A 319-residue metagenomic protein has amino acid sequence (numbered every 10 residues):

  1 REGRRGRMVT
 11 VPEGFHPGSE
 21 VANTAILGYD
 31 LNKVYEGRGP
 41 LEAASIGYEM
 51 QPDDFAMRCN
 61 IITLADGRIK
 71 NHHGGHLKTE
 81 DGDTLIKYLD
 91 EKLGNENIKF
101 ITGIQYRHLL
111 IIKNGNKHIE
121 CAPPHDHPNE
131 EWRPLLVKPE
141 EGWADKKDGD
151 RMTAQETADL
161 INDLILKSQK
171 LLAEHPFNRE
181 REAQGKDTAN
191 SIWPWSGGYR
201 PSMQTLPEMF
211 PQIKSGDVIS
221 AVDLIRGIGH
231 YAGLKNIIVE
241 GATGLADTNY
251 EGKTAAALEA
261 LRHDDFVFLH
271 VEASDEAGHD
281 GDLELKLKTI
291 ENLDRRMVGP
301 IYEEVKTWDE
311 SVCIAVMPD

Functional and structural regions predicted by a protein language model:
R1, T289-D319: Metal-dependent active-site segment of extracytoplasmic phospho-/sulfohydrolases and closely related
R1-I98, I111: Active-site nucleophile/metal-coordination loop of metallo-enzymes that catalyze phosphate/sulfate and related
D54, G103, I161, V218-A221 (+2 more regions): Active-site-proximal structural scaffolding
G67-R68, I112-W143, A232, T254-Y302: Active-site His/acidic residue clusters
H73-I192, G197-Y199: Glycine-rich, mobile lid/loop segments that gate access to catalytic sites or pores
G82, I86, I161-L172, Y250-A255 (+1 more regions): Short, hydrophobic/amphipathic alpha-helical packing segments that form internal helix faces or helix-helix interfaces
Y199-T289: Anion-binding catalytic surfaces of enzymes that hydrolyze or transfer phosphate/sulfate esters
